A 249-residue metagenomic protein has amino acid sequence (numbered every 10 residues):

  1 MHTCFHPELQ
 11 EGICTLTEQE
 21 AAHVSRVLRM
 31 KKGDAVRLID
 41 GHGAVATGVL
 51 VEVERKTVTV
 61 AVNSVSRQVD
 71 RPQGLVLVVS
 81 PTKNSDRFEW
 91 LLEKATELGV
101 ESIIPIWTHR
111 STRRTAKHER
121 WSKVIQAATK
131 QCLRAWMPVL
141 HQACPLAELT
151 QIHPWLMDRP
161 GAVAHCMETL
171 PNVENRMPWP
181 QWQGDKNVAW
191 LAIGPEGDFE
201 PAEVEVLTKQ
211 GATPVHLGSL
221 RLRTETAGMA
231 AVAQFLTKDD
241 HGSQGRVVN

Functional and structural regions predicted by a protein language model:
M1-Q68, E119, N249: N-terminal positively charged helical leader segments and presequences
R26-T59, A147-W182: N-terminal-biased segments
V60, M137-H141, P214: Generic structural signal for residues in well-ordered beta-strands
V65, T108-S111, S219-L220: Short, ordered loop/turn segments at secondary-structure junctions
V69-V163: RNA substrate-binding interface of SAM-dependent RNA methyltransferases
W155-L156, G161-V206, Q210-L217: Active-site/ligand-binding-proximal alpha/beta "capping" segment
E200-N249: Structured adenosyl-cofactor binding patch, chiefly the S-adenosyl-L-methionine
